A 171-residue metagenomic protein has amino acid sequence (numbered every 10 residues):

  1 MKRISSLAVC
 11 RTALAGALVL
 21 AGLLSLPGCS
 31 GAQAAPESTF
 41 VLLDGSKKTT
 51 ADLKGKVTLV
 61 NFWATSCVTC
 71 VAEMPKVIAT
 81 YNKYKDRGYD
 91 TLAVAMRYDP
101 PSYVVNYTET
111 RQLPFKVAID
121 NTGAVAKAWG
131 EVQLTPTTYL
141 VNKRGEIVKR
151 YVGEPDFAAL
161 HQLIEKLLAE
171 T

Functional and structural regions predicted by a protein language model:
K2-G16: Bacterial N-terminal signal peptides that target proteins for export
A13-S25: Bacterial N-terminal signal peptides
P27-A51: N-terminal "domain-start" segment that seeds a small globular fold
T49-V71: Short active-site neighborhood of thiol/selenol oxidoreductases, capturing the structured segment around
V57-T58, Y89, P136: Alpha/beta-hydrolase fold active-site loops
L59-N61, A93-A95, Y139-L140: Hydrophobic beta-strand core positions in alpha/beta domains
V71-R111, N121-K127: Structural microenvironment flanking redox-active thiols in thiol-disulfide oxidoreductases
N106-P114, N121-E165: Thiol/disulfide oxidoreductase modules built on the thioredoxin-like
